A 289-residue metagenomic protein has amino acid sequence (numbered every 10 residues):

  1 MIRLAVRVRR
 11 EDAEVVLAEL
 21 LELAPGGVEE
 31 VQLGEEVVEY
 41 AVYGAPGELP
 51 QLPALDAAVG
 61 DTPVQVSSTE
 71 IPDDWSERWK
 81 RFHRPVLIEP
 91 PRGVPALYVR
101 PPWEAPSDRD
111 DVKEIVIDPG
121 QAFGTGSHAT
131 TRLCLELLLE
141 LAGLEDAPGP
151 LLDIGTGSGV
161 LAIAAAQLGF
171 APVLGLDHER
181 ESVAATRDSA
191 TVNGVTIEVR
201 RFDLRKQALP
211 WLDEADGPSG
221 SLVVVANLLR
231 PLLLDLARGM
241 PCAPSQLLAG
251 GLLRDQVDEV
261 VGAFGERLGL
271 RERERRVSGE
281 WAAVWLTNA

Functional and structural regions predicted by a protein language model:
M1-R109: N-terminal auxiliary segments of SAM/dcSAM-dependent transferases
R3, Y98, V116-D118, D153 (+2 more regions): Conserved beta-strand segments that form the floor/walls of ligand-binding pockets within enzyme and binding domains
G27, Q65, Y98, P172 (+2 more regions): Conserved beta-strand segments of alpha/beta enzyme cores
R109-P119: A short, charged helix-loop
Q121, T125-K206: Conserved SAM/SAH cofactor-binding pocket of Class I
L144, H178-N288: S-adenosylmethionine
